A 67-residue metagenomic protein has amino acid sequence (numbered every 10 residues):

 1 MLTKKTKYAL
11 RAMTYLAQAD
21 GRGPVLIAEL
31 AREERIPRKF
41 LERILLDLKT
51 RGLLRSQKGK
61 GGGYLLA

Functional and structural regions predicted by a protein language model:
L10-G21: Short amphipathic alpha-helical interface segments
M13, L45-L46: Short, hydrophobic-biased segments on the C-terminal half of alpha helices that form "recognition helices"
A28-R35: A short alpha-helical element within helix-turn-helix/winged-helix DNA-binding domains across DNA-binding proteins
R32, K49-T50: Alpha-helical residues within the helix-turn-helix
K39: Key DNA-contact positions within bacterial/archaeal DNA-binding proteins
G52-K60, L65-A67: Beta-hairpin "wing" of winged helix-turn-helix
